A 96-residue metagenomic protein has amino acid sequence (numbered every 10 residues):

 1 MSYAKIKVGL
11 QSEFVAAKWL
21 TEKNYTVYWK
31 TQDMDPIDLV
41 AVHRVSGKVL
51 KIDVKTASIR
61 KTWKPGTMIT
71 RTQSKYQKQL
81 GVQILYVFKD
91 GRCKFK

Functional and structural regions predicted by a protein language model:
M1-K96: Mixed-charge (Asp/Glu-Lys/Arg
